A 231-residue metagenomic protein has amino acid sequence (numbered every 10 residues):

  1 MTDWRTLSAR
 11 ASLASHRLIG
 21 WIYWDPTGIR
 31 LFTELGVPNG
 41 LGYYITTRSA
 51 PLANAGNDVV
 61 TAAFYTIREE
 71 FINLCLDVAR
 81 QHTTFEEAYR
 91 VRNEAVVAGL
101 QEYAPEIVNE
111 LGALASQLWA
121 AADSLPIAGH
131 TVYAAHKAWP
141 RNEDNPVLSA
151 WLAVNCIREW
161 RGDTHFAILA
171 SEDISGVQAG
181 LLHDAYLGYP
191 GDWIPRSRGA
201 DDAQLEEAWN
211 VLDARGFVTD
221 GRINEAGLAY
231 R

Functional and structural regions predicted by a protein language model:
M1-E206: Phosphate/adenylate-binding glycine loop and adjacent helical scaffold
R198-R231: Accessory, usually C-terminal, subdomains that scaffold auxiliary metal cofactors
